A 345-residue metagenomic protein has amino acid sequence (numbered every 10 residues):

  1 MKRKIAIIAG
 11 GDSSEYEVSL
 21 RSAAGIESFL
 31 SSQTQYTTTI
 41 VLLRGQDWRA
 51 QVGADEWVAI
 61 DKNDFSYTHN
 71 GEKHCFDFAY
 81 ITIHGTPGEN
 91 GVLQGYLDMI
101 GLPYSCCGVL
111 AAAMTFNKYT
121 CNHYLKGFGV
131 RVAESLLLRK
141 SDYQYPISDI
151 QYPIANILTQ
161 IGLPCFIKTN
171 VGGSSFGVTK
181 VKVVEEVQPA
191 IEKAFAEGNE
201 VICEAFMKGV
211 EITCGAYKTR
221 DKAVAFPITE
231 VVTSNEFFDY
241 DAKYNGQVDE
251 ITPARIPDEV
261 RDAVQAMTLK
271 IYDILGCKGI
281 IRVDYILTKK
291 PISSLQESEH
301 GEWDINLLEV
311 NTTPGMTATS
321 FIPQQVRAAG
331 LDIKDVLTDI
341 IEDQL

Functional and structural regions predicted by a protein language model:
M1-S105, V109-L110, M114-F116, T120 (+2 more regions): ATP-binding N-terminal substructure of ATP-dependent carboxylate-amine bond-forming enzymes
R3-A9, S13, M114-G209: Active-site nucleotide/adenylate-binding loops and adjacent lid/helix of ATP-dependent enzymes
T38, P103-Y104, V132, C165 (+1 more regions): Hydrophobic beta-strand scaffold residues
R44-Q46, K218-D221, T288-P291: Short acidic-glycine loop/turn motifs at beta-strand connectors
G85, S175, V231-S234, N311-Q325: Glycine-rich phosphate/pyrophosphate-binding beta-alpha loops
K182-A266, I286, E302-N306: Phosphate-binding site of ATP-dependent enzymes
A205, G215, Y272-M316, V326: Conserved metal-phosphate-binding beta-hairpin within the catalytic cores of diverse ATP-dependent phosphoryl-transfer
